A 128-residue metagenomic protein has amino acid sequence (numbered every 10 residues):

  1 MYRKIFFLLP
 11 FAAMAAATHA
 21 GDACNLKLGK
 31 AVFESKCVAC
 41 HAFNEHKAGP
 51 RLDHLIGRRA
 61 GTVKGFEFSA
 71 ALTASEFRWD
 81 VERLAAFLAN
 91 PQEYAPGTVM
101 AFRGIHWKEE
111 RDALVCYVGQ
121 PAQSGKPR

Functional and structural regions predicted by a protein language model:
M1-K4: Positively charged n-region of N-terminal signal peptides that target proteins for export
F6-A15: Bacterial N-terminal signal peptides
A16-F33: Electrostatic cytochrome c docking/interface patches
L26-K30, A42, H46-V81, V99-G104: Gly/Gly-Pro-rich "capping" loops immediately C-terminal to redox-active cysteine motifs in periplasmic/lumenal
F33-E34, T73, A89, G119: Alpha-helix boundary recognition
F33-F43, L114: The canonical Cys-X-X-Cys-His
D80-R128: C-terminal capping alpha-helices of c-type cytochrome domains
